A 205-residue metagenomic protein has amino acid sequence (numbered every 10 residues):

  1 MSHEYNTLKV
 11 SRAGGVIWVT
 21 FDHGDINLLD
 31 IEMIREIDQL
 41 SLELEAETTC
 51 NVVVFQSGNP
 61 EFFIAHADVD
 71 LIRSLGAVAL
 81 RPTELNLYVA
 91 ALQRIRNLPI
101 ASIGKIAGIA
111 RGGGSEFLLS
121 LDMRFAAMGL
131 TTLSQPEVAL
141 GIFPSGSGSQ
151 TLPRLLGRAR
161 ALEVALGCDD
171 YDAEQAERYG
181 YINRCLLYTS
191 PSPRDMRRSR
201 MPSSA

Functional and structural regions predicted by a protein language model:
M1-Q56, Q93: Conserved CoA-thioester-binding segment of acyl-CoA-metabolizing enzymes
S2-T20, D169-S190: Amphipathic alpha-helical segments at domain termini/boundaries
V19, F55, D68, A101 (+2 more regions): Hydrophobic/aromatic residues within transmembrane alpha-helices of multi-pass small-molecule transporters
L40, L87-L98: Catalytic-core regions built around general acid/base machinery
S57-A91, A110: Glycine- (often His-adjacent) and acidic-residue-rich active-site loop that binds/positions the CoA thioester
A91, K105, R111-A165, Y179: CoA-thioester-processing core
L98, S120-L121, S192: Conserved donor-binding/catalytic loop of nucleotide-activated donor transferases
Y188-A205: Single conserved hydrophobic/aromatic residue that forms the stacking wall/gate of nucleotide- or nucleobase-binding
